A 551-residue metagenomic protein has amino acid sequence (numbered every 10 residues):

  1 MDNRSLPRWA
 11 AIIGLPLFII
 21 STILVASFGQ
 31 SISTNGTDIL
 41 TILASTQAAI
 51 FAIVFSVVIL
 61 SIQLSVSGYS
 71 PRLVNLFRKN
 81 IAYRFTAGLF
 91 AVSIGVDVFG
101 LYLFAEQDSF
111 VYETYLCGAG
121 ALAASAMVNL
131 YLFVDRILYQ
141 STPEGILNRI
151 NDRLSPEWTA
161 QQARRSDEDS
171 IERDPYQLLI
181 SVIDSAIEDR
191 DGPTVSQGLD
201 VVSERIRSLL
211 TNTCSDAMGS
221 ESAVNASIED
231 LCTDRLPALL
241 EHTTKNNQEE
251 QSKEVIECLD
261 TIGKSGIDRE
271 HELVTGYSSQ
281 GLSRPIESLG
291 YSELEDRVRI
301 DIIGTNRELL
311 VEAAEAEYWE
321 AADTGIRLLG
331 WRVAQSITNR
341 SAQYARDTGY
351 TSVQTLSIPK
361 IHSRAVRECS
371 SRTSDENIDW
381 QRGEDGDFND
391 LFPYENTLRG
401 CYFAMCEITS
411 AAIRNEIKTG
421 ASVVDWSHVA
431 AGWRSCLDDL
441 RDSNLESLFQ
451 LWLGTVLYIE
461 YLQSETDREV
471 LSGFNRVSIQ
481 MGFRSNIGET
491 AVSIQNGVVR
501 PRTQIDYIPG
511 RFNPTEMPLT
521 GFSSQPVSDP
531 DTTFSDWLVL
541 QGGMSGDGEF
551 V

Functional and structural regions predicted by a protein language model:
M1-I13: N-terminal membrane topogenic signal
A10-E106, A124-I137: Transmembrane alpha-helix detector for multi-pass membrane proteins
F110-V551: Binding/recognition "hotspot" determinant
